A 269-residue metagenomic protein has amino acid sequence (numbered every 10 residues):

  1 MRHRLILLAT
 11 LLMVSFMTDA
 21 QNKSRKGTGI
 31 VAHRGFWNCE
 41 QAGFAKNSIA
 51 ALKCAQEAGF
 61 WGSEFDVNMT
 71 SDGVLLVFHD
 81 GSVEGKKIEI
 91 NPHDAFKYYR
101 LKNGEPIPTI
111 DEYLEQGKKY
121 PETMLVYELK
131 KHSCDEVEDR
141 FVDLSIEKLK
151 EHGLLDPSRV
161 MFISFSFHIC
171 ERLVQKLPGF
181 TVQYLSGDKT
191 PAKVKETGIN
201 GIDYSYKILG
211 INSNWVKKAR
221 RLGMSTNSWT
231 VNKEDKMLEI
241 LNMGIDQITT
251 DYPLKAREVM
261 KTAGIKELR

Functional and structural regions predicted by a protein language model:
M1-S24: Bacterial Sec-dependent N-terminal signal peptides
D19-R269: Phosphate-group recognition and catalysis centered on beta-loop-alpha active-site segments
